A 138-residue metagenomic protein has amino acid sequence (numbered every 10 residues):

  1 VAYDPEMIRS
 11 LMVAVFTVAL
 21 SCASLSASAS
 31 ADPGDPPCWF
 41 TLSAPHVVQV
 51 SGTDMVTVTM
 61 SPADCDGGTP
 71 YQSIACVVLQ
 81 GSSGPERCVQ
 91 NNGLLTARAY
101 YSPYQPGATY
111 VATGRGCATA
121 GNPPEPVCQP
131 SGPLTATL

Functional and structural regions predicted by a protein language model:
V1-S51: N-terminal prepro-regions of secreted/extracellular proteins
A31-L138: Post-signal peptide N-terminal regions of Sec-secreted extracellular proteins
